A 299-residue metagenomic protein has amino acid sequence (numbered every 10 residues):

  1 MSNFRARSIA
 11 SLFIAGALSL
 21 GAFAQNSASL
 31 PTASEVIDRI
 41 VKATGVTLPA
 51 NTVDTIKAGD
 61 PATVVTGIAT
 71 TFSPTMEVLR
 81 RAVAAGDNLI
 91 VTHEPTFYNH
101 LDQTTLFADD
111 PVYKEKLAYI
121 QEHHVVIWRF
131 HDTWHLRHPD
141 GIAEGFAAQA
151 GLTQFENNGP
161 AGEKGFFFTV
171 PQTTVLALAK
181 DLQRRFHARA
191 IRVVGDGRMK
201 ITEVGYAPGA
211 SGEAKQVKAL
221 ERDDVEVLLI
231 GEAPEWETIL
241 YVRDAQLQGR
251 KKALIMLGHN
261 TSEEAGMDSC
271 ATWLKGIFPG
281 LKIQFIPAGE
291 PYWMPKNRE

Functional and structural regions predicted by a protein language model:
M1-L12: Bacterial N-terminal signal peptides that target proteins for export
G16-E299: Hydrophobic structural segments
